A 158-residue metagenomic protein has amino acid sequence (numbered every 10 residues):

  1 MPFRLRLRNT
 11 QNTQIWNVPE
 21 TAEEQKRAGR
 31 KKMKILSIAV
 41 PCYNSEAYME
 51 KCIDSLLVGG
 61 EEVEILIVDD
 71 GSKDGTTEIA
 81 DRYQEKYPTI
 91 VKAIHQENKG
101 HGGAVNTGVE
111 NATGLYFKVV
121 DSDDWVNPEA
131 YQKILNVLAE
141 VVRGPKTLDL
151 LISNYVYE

Functional and structural regions predicted by a protein language model:
N9-N12: Intrinsic-disorder-associated, low-complexity terminal segments enriched in Asp/Asn/His/Tyr and depleted of Lys/Arg
Q25: Cationic, low-complexity basic patches in intrinsically disordered or flexible, solvent-exposed regions
G29-E158: Nucleotide-sugar donor-binding/catalytic module of glycosyltransferases that assemble extracellular/cell-envelope
